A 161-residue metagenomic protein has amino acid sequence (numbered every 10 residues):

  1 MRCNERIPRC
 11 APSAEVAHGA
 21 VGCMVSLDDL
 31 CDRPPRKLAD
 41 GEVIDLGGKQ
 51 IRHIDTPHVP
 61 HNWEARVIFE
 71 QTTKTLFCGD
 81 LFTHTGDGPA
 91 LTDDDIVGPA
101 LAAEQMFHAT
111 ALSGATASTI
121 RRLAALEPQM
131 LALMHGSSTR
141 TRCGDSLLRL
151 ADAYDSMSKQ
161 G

Functional and structural regions predicted by a protein language model:
M1-I44: Active-site HxH/HxHxD metal-binding segment of metal-dependent hydrolases
C3, C143-S146: Residues at alpha-helix caps and immediate loop-helix transition turns in enzyme cores, especially N- and C-cap
A14-H18, G41-I44, F77-D80, L101-A103 (+1 more regions): Glycine-rich loops and low-complexity Gly/Arg-rich segments that provide flexible linkers or classic glycine-based
D40, G47, N62-E64: A generic structural signal for well-ordered coil/turn residues at beta-strand boundaries that shape enzyme active-site
V43-R52, T72-T75: Beta-strand-turn-beta hairpins that frame and shape the catalytic cleft of phosphate-ester-processing enzymes
H58-G144, D152-Y154: Metallo-beta-lactamase
L147-G161: Charged, glycine-enriched surface loops/patches that mediate electrostatic binding to polyanionic ligands
